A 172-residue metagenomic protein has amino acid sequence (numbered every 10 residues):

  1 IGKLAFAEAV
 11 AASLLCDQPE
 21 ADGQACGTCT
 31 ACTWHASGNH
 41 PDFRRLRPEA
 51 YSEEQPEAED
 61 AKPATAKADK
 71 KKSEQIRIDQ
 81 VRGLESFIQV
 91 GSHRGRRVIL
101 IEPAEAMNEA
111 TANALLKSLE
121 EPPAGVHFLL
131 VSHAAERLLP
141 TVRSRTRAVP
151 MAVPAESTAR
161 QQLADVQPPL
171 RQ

Functional and structural regions predicted by a protein language model:
I1-A110: Clamp-loader machinery-focused feature within the broader ASCE/P-loop NTPase space
I1-S13, E20, A124-H127, S132-Q172: Charged, glycine-rich active-site and insertion segments that engage polyanionic ligands
S37, E121, P168: Arginine/glycine-rich "motif VI" loop of SF2 helicases in the C-terminal RecA-like domain
I76, M107, P122, M151-P154: Alpha-helical hairpin
S86, K117, Q161, D165: Replace "anionic and nucleotidyl ligands
I88-Q89, N113-H127: Conserved catalytic/switch belt of AAA+ P-loop NTPases
V98-E102, L115, V126-S132: Structural recognition of the conserved hydrophobic beta-strand(s) that form the central parallel beta-sheet of P-loop
A110-A114, T141: Generic recognition of short, well-ordered alpha-helical segments
